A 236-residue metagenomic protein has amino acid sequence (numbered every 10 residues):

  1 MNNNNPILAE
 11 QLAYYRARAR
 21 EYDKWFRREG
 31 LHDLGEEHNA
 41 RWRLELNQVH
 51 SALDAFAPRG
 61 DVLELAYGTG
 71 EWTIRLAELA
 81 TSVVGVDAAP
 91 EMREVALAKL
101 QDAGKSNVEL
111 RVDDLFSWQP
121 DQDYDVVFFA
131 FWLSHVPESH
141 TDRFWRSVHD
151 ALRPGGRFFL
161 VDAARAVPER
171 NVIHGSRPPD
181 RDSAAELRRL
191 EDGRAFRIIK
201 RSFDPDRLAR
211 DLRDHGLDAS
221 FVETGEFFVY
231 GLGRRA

Functional and structural regions predicted by a protein language model:
M1-A57: Conserved class I S-adenosyl-L-methionine
L53, L100, L212: Conserved hydrophobic residues forming the short capping helix/wall of the S-adenosyl-L-methionine
L63-S117: Class I SAM-dependent methyltransferase SAM/SAH-binding core
F128: A conserved beta-strand element that flanks and buttresses the S-adenosyl-L-methionine
F131-W132: Short catalytic micro-motifs in class I SAM-dependent methyltransferases
D142-P154: A short glycine-rich, Lys/Arg-flanked "PGG" loop and its adjoining helix->strand segment in the class I
V161-D211: C-terminal alpha-helical "lid/dimerization" subdomain adjacent to the S-adenosyl-L-methionine
I198-A236: Conserved Class I S-adenosyl-L-methionine
